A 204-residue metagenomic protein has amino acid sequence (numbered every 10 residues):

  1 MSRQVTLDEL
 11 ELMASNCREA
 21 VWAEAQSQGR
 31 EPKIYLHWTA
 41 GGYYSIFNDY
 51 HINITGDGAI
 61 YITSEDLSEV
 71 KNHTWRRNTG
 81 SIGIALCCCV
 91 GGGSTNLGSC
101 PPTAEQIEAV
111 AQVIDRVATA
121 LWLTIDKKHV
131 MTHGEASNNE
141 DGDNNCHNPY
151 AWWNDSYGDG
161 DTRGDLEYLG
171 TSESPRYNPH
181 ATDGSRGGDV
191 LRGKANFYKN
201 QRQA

Functional and structural regions predicted by a protein language model:
M1-N78, Y157, E173-P175: N-terminal catalytic cores of peptidoglycan-degrading enzymes
M1-Q28, G92-A204: Basic/polar, cationic surfaces and motifs that engage anionic cell-wall and phosphate/carboxylate ligands
K33, S81-G83, H129-M131: Structural preference for beta-strand elements that scaffold enzyme active sites
A40, D66, C88-V90, G134-A136: A mature extracytoplasmic/lumenal domain signature
F47, T79, E105, A109: Short, well-structured alpha-helical interface segments that form or flank functional binding sites
S64-E69, I82-G83, D115-A118: Short C-terminal domain-edge/linker segments immediately following a structured domain
R76-C87: Short coil-to-beta-strand
